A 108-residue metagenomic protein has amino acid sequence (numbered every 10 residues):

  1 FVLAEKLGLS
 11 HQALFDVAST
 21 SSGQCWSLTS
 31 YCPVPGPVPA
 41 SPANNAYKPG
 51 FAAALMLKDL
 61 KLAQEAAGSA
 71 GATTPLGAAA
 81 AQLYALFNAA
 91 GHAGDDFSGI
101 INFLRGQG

Functional and structural regions predicted by a protein language model:
F1-Q107: Helical "substrate-binding/catalytic lid" subdomain of Rossmann-like NAD(P)-dependent dehydrogenases/reductases
